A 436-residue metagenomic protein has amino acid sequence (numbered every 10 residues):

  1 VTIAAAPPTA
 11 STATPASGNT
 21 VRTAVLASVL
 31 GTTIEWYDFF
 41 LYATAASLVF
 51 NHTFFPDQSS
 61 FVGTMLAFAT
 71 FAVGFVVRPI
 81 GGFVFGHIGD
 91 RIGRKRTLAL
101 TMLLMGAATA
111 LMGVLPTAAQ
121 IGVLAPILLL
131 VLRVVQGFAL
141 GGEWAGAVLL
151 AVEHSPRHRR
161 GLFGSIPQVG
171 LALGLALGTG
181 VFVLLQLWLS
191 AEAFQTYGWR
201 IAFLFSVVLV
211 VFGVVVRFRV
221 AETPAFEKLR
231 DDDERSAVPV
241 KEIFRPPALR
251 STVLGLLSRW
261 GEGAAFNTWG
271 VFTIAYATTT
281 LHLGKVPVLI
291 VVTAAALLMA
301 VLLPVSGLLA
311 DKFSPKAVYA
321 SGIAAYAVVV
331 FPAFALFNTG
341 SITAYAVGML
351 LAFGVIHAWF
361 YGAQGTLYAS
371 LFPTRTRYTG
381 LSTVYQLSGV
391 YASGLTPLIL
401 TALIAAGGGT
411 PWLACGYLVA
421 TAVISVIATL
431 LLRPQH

Functional and structural regions predicted by a protein language model:
A43, L249-L298, S393-T396: Extracytoplasmic gate region of multi-pass secondary transporters
A46-R78: Extracellular/periplasmic helix-loop-helix junction of adjacent transmembrane segments in MFS-like secondary
G82-R94, L303-P315: Helix-to-loop junctions at the C-terminal end of transmembrane segments in multipass secondary transporters
R91-L103, K312-A324: Cytoplasmic membrane-interface "Motif A"-like loop-to-helix N-cap segments of 12-TM Major Facilitator Superfamily
L103-I121, A325-G340: C-terminal ends and interior cores of transmembrane alpha-helices in multi-pass membrane transporters/permeases
L162-Q186, Y385-T396: Glycine-rich segments within core transmembrane alpha-helices of 12-TM secondary carriers
G213-V220, V419-H436: Multi-pass alpha-helical transporter architecture, strongest for 12-TM Major Facilitator/SLC carriers used
R375-I404: A late C-terminal transmembrane helix in Major Facilitator Superfamily
